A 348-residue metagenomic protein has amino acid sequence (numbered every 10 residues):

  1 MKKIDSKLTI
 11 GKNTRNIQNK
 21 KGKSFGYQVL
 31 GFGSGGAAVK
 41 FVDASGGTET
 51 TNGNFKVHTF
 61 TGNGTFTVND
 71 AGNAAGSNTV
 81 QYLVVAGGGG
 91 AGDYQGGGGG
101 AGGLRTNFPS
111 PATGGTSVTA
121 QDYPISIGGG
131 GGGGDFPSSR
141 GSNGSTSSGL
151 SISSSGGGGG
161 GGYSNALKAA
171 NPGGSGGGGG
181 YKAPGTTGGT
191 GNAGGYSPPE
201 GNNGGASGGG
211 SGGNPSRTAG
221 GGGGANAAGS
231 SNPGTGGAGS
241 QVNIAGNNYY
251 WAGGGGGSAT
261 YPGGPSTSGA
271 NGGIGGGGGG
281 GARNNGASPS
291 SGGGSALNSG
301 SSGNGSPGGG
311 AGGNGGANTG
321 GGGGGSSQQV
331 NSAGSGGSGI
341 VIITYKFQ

Functional and structural regions predicted by a protein language model:
K2-Q348: Low-complexity, glycine/proline-biased repetitive segments and flexible coils/loops
